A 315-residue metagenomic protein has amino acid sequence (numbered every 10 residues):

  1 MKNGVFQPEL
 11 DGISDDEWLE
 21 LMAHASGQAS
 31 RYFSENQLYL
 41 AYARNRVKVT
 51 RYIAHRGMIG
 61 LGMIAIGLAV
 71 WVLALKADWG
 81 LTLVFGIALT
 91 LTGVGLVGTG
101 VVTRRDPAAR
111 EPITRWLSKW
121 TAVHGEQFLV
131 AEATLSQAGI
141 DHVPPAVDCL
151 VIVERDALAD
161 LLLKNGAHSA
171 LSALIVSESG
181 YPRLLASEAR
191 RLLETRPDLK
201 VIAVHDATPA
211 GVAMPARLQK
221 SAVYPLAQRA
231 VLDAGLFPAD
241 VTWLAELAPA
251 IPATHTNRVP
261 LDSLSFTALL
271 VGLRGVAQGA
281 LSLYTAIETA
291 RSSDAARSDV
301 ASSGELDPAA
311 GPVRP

Functional and structural regions predicted by a protein language model:
M1-L199, P215-P315: Nucleic-acid enzyme cleavage-core boundary/entry regions
A210-M214: Extracytoplasmic/secreted cell-surface and envelope-processing proteins
